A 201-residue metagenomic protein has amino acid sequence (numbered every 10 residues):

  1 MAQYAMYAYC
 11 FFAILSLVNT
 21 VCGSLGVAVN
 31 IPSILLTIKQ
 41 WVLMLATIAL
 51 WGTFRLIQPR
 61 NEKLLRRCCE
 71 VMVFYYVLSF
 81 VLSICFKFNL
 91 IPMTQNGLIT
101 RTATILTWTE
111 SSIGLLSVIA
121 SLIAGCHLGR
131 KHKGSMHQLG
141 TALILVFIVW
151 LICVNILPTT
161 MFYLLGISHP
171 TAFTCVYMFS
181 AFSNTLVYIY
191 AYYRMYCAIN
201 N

Functional and structural regions predicted by a protein language model:
M1-L36, I48, G52-L56, R130-L139: Membrane-proximal first intracellular loop
M1-Y9, N61-V71, G134-I144, N200-N201: Membrane-interfacial loop-to-transmembrane alpha-helix junctions, especially the N-terminal start
A2-S24, V42, E70-L82, I144-T160: Hydrophobic alpha-helical transmembrane segments of multi-pass membrane proteins
I14, V18, I119-N201: C-terminal transmembrane-bundle signature of multipass membrane proteins, characterized by strong activation on
V18-N30, S83-L98, N155-S168: Juxtamembrane "helix-exit" motif on the non-cytosolic side of transmembrane helices
N19, S33-T47, A103-V118, V154 (+1 more regions): Alpha-helical transmembrane segments of polytopic membrane proteins
V27-I34, R60-L64, G97-I105, K131-G134 (+1 more regions): Juxtamembrane loop-transmembrane helix junctions in multi-pass integral membrane proteins, especially the extracellular
Q40-V77, S83-N89, I119-G129, Y188-I199: Internal transmembrane alpha-helix with an interfacial aromatic "cap," most often the third helix
